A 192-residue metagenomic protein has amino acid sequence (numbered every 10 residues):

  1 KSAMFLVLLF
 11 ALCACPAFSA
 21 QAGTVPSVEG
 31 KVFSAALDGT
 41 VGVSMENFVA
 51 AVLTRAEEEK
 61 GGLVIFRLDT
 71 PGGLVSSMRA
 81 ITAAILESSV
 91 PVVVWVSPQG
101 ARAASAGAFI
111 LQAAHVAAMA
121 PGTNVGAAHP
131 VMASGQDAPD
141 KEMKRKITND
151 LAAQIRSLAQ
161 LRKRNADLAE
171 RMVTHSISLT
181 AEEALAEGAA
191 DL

Functional and structural regions predicted by a protein language model:
M4-A17: Bacterial N-terminal signal peptides
F18-L192: Soluble extramembrane regions of membrane proteins in the secretory/endomembrane system
